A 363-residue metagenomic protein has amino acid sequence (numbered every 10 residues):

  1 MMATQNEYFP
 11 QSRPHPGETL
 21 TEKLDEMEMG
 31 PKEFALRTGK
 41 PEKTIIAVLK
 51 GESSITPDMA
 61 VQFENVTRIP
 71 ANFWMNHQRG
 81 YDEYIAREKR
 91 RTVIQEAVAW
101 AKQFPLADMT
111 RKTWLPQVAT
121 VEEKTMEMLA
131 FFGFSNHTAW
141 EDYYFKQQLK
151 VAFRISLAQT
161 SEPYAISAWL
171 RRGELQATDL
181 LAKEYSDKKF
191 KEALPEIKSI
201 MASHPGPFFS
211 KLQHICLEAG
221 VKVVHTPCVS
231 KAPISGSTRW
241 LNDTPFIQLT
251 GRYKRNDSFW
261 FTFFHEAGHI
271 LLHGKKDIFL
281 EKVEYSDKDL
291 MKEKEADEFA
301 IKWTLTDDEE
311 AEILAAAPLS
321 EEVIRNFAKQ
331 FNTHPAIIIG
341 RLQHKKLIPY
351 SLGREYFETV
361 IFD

Functional and structural regions predicted by a protein language model:
M2-D363: Active-site hotspot residues in diverse enzymes, especially metal/ion-binding acidic/histidine motifs
